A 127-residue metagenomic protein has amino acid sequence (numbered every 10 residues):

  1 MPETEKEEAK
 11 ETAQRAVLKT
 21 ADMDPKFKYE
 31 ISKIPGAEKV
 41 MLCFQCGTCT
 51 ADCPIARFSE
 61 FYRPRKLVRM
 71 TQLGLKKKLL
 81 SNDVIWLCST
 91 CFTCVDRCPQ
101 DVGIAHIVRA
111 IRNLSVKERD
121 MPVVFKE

Functional and structural regions predicted by a protein language model:
P2-A21, F44-R63: A broadly conserved sequence feature marking short terminus-proximal activation segments in nucleic acid-centric
V17-I34, F58-I85, I104-E127: Ferredoxin-type iron-sulfur electron-transfer modules in oxidoreductases and energy-metabolism complexes
K39-A56, T71, N82-V102: Cysteine-centered iron-sulfur cluster-binding motifs in ferredoxin-type domains/subunits of redox enzymes
